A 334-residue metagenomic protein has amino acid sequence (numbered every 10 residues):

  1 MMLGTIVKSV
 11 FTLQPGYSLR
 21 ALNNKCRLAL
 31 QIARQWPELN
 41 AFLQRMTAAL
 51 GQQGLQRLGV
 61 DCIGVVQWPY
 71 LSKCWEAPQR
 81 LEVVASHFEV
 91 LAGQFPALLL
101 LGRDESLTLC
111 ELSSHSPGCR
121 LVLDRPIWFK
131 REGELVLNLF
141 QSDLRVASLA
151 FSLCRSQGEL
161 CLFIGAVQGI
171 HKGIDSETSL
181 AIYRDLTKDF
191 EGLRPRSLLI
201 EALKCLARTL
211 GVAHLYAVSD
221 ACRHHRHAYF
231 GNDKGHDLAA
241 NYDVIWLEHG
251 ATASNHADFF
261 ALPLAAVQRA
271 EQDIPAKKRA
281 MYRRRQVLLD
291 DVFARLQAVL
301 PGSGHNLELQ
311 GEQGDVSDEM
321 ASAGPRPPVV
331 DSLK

Functional and structural regions predicted by a protein language model:
M1-E134, S142-A147, R155-L160, K172 (+3 more regions): Terminal substrate-recognition subdomain of acyl/acetyltransferases
E111-S113, S176-A181, L198-L199, S219: Short amphipathic alpha-helical segments, especially helix-boundary/capping motifs
L162-Q168: Short, contiguous, well-structured surface segments enriched in hydrophobic/aromatic residues
I170-F190: A solvent-exposed, charged loop/short amphipathic helix patch at secondary-structure junctions
E191-K204: Conserved acetyl-CoA-binding loop-helix of GNAT-fold acetyltransferases
